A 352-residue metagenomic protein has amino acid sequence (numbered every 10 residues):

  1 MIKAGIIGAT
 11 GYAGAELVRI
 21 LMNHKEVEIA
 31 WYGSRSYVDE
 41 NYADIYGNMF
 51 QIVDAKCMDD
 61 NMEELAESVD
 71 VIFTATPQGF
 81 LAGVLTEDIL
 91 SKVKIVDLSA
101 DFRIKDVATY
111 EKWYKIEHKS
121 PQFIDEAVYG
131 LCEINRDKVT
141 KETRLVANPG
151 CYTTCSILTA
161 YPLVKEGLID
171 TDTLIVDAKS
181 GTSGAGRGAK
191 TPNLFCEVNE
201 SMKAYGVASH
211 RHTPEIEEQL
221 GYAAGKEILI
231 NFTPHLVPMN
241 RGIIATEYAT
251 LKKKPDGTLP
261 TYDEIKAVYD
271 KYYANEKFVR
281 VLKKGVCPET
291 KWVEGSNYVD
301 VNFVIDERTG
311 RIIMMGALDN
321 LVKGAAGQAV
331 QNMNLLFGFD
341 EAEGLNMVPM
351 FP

Functional and structural regions predicted by a protein language model:
M1-E200, Y205-V207, V304-E307, V348-P352: N-terminal Rossmann-like NAD(P) cofactor-binding subdomain of oxidoreductases, focused on the glycine-rich
Y12, E126, T154-L158, V207-E215 (+5 more regions): Conserved active-site and cofactor/substrate-binding residues in soluble primary-metabolism enzymes
M22-E26, K165-I169, H210, E218-G225 (+4 more regions): Generic secondary-structure signature for well-ordered alpha-helical cores
I29, T171-V176, E227-N231, F278-K283 (+1 more regions): A short coil-to-beta-strand element that immediately follows conserved catalytic motifs
T143, M202, G242-T246, R311-I313: Short, solvent-exposed beta-strand edge segments and adjacent coil->beta transition regions
A204-A208, H235-P238, T290-V293: Short Gly/Pro-enriched turn/cap motifs at secondary-structure boundaries
S209-F232, L236-N240, I244-T246: Oxyanion-binding "anion nests"
Y248-P352: C-terminal active-site/capping subdomain that shapes the small-molecule cofactor and substrate pocket of enzyme
